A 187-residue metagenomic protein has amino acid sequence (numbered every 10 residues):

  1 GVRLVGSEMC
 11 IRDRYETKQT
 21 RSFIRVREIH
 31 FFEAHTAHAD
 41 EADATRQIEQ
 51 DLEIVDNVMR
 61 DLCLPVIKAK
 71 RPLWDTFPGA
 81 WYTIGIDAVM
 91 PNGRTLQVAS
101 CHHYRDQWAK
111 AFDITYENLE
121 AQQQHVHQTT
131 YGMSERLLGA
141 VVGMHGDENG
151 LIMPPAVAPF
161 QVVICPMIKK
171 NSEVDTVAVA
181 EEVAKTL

Functional and structural regions predicted by a protein language model:
G1-I11: Single conserved hydrophobic/aromatic residue that forms the stacking wall/gate of nucleotide- or nucleobase-binding
S7, A69-R71, I152-V157: Short coil/turn segments at secondary-structure boundaries
R12, T17-R21, G146, I152-M153 (+1 more regions): Conserved thiamine diphosphate
R12-L96, S100, T115-A121, C165: Extended, charged alpha-beta segments that form solvent-exposed binding/catalytic grooves in nucleic-acid-handling
D43-D51, M133, L137, D175-V179: Short amphipathic alpha-helical segments
D51-M59, L137, V183, L187: Hydrophobic alpha-helical packing residues
D75-P154: A translation/RNA-centric and nucleic-acid-associated enzymatic feature enriched in Class II aminoacyl-tRNA synthetases
G150-L187: Generic long, charged, amphipathic alpha-helical segments
